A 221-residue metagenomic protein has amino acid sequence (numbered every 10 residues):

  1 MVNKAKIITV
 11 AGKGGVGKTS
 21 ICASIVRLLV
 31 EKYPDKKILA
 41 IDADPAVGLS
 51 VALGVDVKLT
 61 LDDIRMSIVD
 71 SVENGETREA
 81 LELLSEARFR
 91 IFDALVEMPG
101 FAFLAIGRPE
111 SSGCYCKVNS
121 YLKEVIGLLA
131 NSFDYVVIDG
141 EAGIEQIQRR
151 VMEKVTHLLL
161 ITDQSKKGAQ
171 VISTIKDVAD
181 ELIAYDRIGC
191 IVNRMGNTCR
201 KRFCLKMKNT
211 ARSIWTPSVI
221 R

Functional and structural regions predicted by a protein language model:
M1-A5: Phosphate-binding P-loop
I7, I38-A40, F101-F103, N209-R212: Conserved beta-strand scaffold positions in the cores of enzyme catalytic domains, especially in NTP/NDP-utilizing
I8-P45: Walker A/P-loop phosphate-binding motif and the immediately C-terminal alpha-helix
V30-E97: N-terminal phosphate/diphosphate-binding loop that engages ATP/GTP or pyrophosphate donors across diverse enzyme folds
A43-A46, R194-G196, T216: Residues in the short beta-alpha loop(s) of Rossmann-like NAD(P)-binding domains
L84-D93, E97, A102-G140: Cytosolic-facing regulatory segments adjacent to core modules
K117-A211: Conserved catalytic-core segment of NTP-binding enzymes
K208-I220: Canonical P-loop GTPase G-domain recognition
